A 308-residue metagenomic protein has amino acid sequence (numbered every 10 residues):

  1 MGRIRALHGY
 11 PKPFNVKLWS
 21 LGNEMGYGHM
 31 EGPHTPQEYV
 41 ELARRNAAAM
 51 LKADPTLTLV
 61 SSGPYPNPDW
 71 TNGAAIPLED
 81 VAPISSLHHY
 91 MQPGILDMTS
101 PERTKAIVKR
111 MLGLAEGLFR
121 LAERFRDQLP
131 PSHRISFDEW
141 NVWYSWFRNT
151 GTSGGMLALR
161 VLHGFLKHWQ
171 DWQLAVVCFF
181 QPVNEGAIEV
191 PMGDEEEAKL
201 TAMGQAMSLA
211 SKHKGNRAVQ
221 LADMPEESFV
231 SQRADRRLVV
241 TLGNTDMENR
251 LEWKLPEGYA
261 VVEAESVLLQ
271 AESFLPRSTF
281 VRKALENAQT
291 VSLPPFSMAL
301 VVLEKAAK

Functional and structural regions predicted by a protein language model:
M1-H34, H89-M91, H133-N141: Active-site groove signature of glycoside hydrolases
G26-M30, P66-T71, M91-L96, V142-F147 (+3 more regions): Flexible loop/turn segments at secondary-structure boundaries
T35-G155: Noncatalytic carbohydrate-binding groove/subsite architecture in carbohydrate-active enzymes
H133-F229: Aromatic/acidic polysaccharide-binding cleft in carbohydrate-active enzymes
P225-Y259, A299-V302: Carbohydrate-binding surface patches
P256-P276: Solvent-exposed beta-hairpin/edge-strand motifs
V281-K308: C-terminal beta-strand-rich structural cap/linker in extracellular carbohydrate-active enzymes
